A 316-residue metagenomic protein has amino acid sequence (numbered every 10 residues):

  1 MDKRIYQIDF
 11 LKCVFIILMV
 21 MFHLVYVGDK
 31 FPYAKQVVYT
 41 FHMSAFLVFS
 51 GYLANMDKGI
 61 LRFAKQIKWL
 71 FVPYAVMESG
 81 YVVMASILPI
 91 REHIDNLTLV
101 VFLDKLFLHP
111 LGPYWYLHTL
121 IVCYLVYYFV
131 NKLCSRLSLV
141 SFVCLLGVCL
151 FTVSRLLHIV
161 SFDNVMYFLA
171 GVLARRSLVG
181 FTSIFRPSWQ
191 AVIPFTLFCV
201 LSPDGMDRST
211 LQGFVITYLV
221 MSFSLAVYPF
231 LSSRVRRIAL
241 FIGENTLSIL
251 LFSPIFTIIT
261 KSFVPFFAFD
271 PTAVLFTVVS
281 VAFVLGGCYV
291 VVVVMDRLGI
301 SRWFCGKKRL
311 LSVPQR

Functional and structural regions predicted by a protein language model:
M1-R316: Alpha-helical transmembrane segments and their immediate juxtamembrane cytosolic regions
